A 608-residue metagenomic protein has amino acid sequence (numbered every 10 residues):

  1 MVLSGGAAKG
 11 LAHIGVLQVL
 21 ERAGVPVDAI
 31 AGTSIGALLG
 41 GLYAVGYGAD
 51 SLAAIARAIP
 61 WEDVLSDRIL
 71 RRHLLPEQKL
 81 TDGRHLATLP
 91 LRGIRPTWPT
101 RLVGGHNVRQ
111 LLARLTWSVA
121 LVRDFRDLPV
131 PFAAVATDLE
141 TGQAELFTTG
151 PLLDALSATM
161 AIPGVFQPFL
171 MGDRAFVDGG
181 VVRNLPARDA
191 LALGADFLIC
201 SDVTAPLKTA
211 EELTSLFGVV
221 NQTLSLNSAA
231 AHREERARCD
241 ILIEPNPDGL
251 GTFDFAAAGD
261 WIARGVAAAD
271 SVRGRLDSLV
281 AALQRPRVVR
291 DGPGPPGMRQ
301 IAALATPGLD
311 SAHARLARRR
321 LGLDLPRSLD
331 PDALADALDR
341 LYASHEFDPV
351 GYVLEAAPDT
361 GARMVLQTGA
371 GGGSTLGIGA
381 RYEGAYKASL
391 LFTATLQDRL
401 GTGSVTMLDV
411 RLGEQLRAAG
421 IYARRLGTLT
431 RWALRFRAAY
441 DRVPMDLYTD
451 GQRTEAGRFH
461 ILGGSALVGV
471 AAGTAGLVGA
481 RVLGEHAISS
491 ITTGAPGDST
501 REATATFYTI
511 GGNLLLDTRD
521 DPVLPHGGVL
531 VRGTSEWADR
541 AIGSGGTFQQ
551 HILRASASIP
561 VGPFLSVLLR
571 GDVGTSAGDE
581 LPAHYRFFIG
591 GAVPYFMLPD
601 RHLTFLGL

Functional and structural regions predicted by a protein language model:
M1-T33, G41-D339, A343-D348: Patatin-like phospholipase
L128-F132, L152, G194-F197, C239-I241 (+14 more regions): Envelope-exposed proteins and targeting segments
A136-D138, T148, P245, T306-D310 (+9 more regions): Flexible glycine-/small-residue-rich
A144-F147, A210-E212, F253-D254, S490-T492 (+2 more regions): Short, well-ordered secondary-structure micro-motifs
P206-K208, A312, P326, D348-P349 (+7 more regions): Short beta-strands and strand-coil junctions in structured, solvent-facing domains, enriched
D332, A337, P349-G511, R519 (+1 more regions): Gram-negative/organellar outer-membrane beta-barrel architecture
R363, T375-A380, G497-A503, F507-L608: C-terminal outer-membrane beta-barrel translocator/porin domains of Gram-negative envelope proteins and their
